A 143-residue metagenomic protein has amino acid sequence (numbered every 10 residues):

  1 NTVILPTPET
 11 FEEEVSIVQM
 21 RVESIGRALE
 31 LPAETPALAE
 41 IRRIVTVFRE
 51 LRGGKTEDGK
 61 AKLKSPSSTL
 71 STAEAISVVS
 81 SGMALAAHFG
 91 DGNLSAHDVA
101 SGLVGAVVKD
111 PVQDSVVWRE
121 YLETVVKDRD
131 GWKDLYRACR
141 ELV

Functional and structural regions predicted by a protein language model:
N1-P32, A39-T46: Conserved AAA+ ATPase core "coupling" helix
E14, D58-G59: N-terminal alpha-helical segment
L31, K60-S67, N93-L94: Short, surface-exposed loop/turn segments at secondary-structure junctions
T35, R42-R49, K62-E74: A short helix-loop-helix "switch/interaction" segment in the helical subdomain of ASCE P-loop NTPases
T35-E40, L94, D98: Alpha-helix N-cap and coil->helix boundary residues
E50-E57, T72, I76-A96, G105-V112: AAA+ ATPase "lid" subdomain C-terminal helix
A87-V143: C-terminal engagement/docking regions of AAA+ P-loop ATPases
